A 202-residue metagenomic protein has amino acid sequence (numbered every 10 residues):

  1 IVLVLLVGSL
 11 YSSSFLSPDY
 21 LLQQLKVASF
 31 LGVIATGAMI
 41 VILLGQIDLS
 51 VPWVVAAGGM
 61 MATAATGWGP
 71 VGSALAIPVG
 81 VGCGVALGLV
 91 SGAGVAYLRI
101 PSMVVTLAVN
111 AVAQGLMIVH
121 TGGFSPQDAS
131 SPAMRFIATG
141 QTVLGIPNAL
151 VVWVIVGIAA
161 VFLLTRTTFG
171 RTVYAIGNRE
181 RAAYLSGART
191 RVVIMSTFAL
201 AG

Functional and structural regions predicted by a protein language model:
V2-L16, L44, I118-S125, F162-T168: Structural signal for alpha-helical transmembrane segments and their membrane-water exit/capping regions in multi-pass
V4, F30-A38, V54, G58 (+6 more regions): Alpha-helical transmembrane segments in multi-pass membrane proteins
L5-S73, A93-I100: Single transmembrane alpha-helix segments in multi-pass membrane proteins
L21, L25, S29, V112 (+2 more regions): Hydrophobic alpha-helical elements at and bordering transmembrane segments of multi-pass membrane proteins
Q46, R99-M103, A129, N178-E180 (+1 more regions): Juxtamembrane helix-boundary/capping and inter-helix hinge elements in multi-pass membrane proteins
V71-G80, A86-S91, V95, V143-G202: Helix-loop-helix "hairpin" substructures at the membrane interface of multi-pass membrane proteins
S102-R166, V193-S196: Transmembrane helix-bundle core of multi-pass membrane transporters and related energy-transducing complexes
